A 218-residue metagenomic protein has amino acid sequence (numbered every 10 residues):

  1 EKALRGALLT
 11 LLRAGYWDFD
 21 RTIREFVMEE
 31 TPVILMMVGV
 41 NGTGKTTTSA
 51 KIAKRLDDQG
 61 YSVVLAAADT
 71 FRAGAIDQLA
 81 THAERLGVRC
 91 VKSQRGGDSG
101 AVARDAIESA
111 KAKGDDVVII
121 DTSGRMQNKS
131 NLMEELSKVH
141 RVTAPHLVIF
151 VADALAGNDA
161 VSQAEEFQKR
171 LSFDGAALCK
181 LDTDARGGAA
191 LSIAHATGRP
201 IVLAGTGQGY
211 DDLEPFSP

Functional and structural regions predicted by a protein language model:
E1-A68, A75-R95, A103-I120: Primarily NTPase-proximal linker/entry elements flanking Walker-type ATP/GTP-binding cores
R24-E29, N41, F71-R72, E108-A110 (+6 more regions): Replace "in large, NTP-powered and nucleic-acid-processing enzymes" with "in large, NTP-powered factors and other
N41, T46, M126, D159 (+1 more regions): Gly/Ser/Thr-rich beta-alpha loop segments that engage phosphate groups in nucleotides
N41, V64-F71, G87-G100, S123-N128 (+3 more regions): Flexible beta-alpha connector loops of hexameric P-loop NTPases
K45-S49, A75-I76, K129-L132, A160 (+2 more regions): Alpha-helix N-cap/helix-start motif
K51, Q78-T81, D105-E108, A112 (+4 more regions): Alpha-helical scaffolding segments of alpha/beta enzyme cores, especially the outer helices of TIM-barrel or partial
D98-A144: Phosphate-binding/switch loop-helix module in NTP-utilizing enzymes
D115, L136, H140, L147-P218: Conserved phosphate-handling catalytic cores of large alpha/beta enzymes
